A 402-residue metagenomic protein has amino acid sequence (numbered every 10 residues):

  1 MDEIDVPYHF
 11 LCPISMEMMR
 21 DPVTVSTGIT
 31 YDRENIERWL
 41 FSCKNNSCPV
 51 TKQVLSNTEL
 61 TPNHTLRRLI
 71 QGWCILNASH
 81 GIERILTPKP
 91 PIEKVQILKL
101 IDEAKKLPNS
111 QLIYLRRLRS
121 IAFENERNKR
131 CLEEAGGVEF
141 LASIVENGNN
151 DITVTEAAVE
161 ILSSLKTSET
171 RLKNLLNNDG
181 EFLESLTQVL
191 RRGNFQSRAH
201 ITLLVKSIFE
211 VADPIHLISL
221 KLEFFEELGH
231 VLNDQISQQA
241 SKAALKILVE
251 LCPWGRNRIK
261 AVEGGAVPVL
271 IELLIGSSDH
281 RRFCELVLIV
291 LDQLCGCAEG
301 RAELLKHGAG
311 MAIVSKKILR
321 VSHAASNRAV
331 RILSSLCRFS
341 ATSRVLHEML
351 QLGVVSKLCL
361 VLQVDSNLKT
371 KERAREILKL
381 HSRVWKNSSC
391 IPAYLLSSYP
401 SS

Functional and structural regions predicted by a protein language model:
M1-R171, E181-F182, T187-R191, V205-I208 (+2 more regions): Replace "small metal-dependent catalytic modules" with "small catalytic or cofactor-binding modules
V6-P13, A199, L222, A261 (+1 more regions): Alpha-helix N-cap/helix-start motif at coil-to-helix transitions, marked by capping-box chemistry
E17-R20, T24, G28, F41-N45 (+24 more regions): Short amphipathic alpha-helices and their capping/turn residues within compact interaction modules
Q96-D102, F140-I144, L183-T187, E227-G229 (+5 more regions): Buried hydrophobic core positions in alpha-solenoid tandem helical repeats
K106-R119, N149-S164, G193-S207, Q235-C252 (+6 more regions): Alpha-helical solenoid repeats of the armadillo/HEAT superfamily in eukaryotic scaffolding/adaptor proteins
E124-G136, S168-G180, V211-L222, W254-G264 (+3 more regions): Elongated alpha-helical scaffolds that mediate protein-protein interactions in large eukaryotic proteins, primarily
V154, L162-S163, T170-D179, S185-Q188 (+8 more regions): Eukaryotic Cys/His-coordinated zinc-binding finger proteins and their flanking intrinsically disordered Ser/Pro-rich
